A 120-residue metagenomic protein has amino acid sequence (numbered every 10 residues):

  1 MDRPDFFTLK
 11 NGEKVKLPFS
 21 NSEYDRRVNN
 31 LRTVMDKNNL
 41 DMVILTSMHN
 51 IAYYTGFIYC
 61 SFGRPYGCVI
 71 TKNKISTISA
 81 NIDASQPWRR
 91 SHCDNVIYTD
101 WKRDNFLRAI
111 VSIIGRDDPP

Functional and structural regions predicted by a protein language model:
M1-P120: A composition/biophysics-driven feature that prefers long, compositionally simple stretches
